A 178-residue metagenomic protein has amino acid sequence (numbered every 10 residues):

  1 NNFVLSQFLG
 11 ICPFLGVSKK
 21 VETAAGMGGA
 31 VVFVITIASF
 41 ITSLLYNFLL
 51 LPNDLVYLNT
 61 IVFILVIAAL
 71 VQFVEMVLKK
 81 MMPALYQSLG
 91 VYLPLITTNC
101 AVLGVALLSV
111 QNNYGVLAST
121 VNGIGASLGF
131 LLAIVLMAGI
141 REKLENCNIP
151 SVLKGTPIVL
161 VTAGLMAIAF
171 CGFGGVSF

Functional and structural regions predicted by a protein language model:
N2-S6, D54-A69, V121-A133: Structural signature of hydrophobic alpha-helical transmembrane segments
F8-C12, G16, E75-M81, G90-L93 (+1 more regions): Generic transmembrane alpha-helix signature in multi-pass membrane proteins, especially transporters/channels
L9-T23, V71-L85, M137-N148: C-terminal ends of transmembrane helices
P13, V31, T36, F40 (+4 more regions): Hydrophobic core segments of alpha-helical transmembrane domains in multi-pass membrane transport and ion-translocation
T23-V34, Y57-F63, L85-T97, V152-I158: Cytoplasmic-side transmembrane-helix entry/capping segments in multi-pass membrane proteins
N47-G90: Ordered, amphipathic secondary-structure segments that act as subunit-interaction surfaces in large macromolecular
F48-V62, L117, V121-G125, P150-G155 (+1 more regions): Interfacial loop-to-helix junctions that mark the boundaries of transmembrane helices in multi-pass membrane
E142-L160: Interfacial loop-to-transmembrane junctions
